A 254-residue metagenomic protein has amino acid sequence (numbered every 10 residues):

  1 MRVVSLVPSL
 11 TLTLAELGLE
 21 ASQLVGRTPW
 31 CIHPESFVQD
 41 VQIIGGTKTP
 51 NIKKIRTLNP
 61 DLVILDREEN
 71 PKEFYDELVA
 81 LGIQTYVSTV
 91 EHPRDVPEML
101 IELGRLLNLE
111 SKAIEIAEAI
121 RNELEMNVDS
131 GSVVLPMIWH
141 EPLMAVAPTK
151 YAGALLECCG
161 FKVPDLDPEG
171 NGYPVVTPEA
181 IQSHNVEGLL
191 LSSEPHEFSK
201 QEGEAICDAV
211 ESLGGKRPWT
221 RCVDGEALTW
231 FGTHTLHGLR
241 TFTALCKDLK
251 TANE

Functional and structural regions predicted by a protein language model:
M1-E254: N-terminal ligand-binding lobe of clamshell/alpha-beta domains
